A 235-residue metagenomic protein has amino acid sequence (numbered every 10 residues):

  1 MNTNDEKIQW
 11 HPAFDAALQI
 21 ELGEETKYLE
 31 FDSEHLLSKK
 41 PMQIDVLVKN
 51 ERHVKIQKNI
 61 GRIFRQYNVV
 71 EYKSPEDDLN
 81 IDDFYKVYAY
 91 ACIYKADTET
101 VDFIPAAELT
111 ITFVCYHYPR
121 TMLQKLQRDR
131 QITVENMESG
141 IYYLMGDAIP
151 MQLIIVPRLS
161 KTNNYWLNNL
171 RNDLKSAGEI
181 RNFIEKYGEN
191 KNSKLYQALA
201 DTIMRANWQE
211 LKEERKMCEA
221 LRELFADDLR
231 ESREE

Functional and structural regions predicted by a protein language model:
M1-P150: Accessory alpha/beta interaction modules
L18, F31, Y165-L167, L199-I203: Generic hydrophobic, helix-prone segments enriched in Leu/Val/Ile
E25-T26, T162, A206-L211: Short helix-capping/linker segments at secondary-structure and domain boundaries
V70, R171-E235: Short, charged alpha-helical interaction segments and adjacent helix-coil junctions
D78-N80, M122, T162-L167, L229-R233: Residues in flexible loops and secondary-structure boundaries
V114-Y116, V156-L159, L199: Histidine- and/or cysteine-centered catalytic micro-motif in compact active-site loops
D147, M151-F183: A short, charged helix-loop
